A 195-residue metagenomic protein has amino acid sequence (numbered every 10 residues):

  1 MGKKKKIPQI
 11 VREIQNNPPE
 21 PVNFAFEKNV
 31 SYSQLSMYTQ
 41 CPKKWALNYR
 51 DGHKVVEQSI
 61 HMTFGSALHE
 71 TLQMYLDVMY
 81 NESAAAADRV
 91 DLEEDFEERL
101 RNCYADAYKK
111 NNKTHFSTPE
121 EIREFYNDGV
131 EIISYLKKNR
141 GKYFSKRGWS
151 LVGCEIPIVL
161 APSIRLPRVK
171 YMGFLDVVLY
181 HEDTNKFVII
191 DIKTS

Functional and structural regions predicted by a protein language model:
M1-T63: C-terminal, charged and often intrinsically disordered regions of DNA end-processing helicases and nucleases
E20-S31, I132, R165-G173: Short, mixed-charge, low-aromatic patches
L35-N81, Y126, V130-S134, G153-E155: Nuclease catalytic cores
V56-I60, F64, S117, E121 (+1 more regions): Conserved aromatic-histidine-acidic binding/catalytic patches
T71-P157: A non-catalytic, helix-rich entry segment at domain boundaries
S150-S195: Non-catalytic protein-protein interaction segments used by genome-maintenance enzymes to assemble and couple activities
